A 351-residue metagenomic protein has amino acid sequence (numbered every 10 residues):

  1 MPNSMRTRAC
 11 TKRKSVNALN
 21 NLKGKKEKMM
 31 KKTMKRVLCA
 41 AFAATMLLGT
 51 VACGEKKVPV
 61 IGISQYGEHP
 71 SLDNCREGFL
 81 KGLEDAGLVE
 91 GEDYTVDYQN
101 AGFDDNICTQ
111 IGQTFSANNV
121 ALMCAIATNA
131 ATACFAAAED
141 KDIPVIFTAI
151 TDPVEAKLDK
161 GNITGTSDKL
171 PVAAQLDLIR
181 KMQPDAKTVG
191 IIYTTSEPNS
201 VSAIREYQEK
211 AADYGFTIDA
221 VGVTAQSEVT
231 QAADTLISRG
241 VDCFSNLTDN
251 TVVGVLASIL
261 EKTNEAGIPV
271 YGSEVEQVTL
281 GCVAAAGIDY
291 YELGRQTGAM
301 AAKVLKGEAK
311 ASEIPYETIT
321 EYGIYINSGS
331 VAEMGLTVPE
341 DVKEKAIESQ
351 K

Functional and structural regions predicted by a protein language model:
M29-A40: Bacterial N-terminal signal peptides that target proteins for export
G49-A52: C-terminal motif of bacterial Sec signal peptides marking the signal peptidase cleavage site
V60-A86, D97-N106, S196-S200, D249-T251 (+1 more regions): Extracytoplasmic "Venus flytrap"
I61, F79, D168-Y214, I314-S330: An alpha-beta-alpha
T95-A117, G222-I237: Structural motif
N100-K157, D249-S273: Beta-alpha junction/loop-to-helix N-cap segments that form part of ligand/metal-binding clefts
E155-R180, L280-R295: Short beta-strand elements at the ligand-binding edges of bilobed clamshell
K303-K351: Hinge/cleft segment of the Venus flytrap/periplasmic-binding protein
